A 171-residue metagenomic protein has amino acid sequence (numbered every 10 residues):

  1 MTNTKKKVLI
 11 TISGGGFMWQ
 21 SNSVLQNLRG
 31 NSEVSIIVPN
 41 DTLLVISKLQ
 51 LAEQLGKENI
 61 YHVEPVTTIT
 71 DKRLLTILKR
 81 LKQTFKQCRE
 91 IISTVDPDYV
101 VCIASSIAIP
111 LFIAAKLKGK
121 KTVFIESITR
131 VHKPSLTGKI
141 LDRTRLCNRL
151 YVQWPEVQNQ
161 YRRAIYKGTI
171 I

Functional and structural regions predicted by a protein language model:
T2-G14: Nucleotide-activated donor-dependent transferases that construct or modify glycoconjugates
K7, S32-I36, N59, K121 (+1 more regions): Residues at the starts of beta-strands that form the adenosine-phosphate
T11-S13, V34-R80, E156, K167-I170: Conserved nucleotide-sugar phosphate-binding/catalytic loop shared by glycosyltransferases and other
F17-G30, Q50: Short amphipathic alpha-helix
Q26-N31, L141-R145: Short, conserved loop/helix-junction motifs that constitute active-site signature segments in enzyme catalytic cores
R73-D98: An amphipathic, basic-hydrophobic alpha-helix
P97-K118: An aromatic- and histidine-rich active-site surface loop
K120-I171: Active-site-proximal region of nucleotide-activated glycan assembly enzymes, centered on histidine/acidic-rich loops
